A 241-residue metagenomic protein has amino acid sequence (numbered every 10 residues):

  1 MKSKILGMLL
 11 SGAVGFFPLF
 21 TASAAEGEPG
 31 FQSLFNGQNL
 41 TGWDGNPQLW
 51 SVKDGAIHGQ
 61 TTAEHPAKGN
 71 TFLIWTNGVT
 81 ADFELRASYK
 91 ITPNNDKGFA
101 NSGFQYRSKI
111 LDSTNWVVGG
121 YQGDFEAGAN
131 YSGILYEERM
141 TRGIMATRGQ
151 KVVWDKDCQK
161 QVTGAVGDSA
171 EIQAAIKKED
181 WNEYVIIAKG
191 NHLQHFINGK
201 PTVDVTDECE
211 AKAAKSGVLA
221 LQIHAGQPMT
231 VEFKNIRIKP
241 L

Functional and structural regions predicted by a protein language model:
M1-I5: Positively charged n-region of N-terminal signal peptides that target proteins for export
M8-P18: Bacterial N-terminal signal peptides
A22-L241: Carbohydrate-interacting regions of secretory-pathway proteins
